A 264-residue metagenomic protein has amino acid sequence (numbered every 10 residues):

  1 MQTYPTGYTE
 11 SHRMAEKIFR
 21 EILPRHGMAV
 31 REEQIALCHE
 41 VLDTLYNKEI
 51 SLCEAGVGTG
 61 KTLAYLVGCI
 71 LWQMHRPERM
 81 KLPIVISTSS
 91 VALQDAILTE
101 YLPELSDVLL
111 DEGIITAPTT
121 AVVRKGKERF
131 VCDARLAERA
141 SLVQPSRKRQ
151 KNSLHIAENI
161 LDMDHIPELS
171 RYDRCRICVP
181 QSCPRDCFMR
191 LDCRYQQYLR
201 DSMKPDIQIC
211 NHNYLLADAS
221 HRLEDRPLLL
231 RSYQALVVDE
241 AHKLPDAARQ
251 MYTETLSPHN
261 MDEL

Functional and structural regions predicted by a protein language model:
Q2-L23, A29-E32, R76-Q208, H212-N213: A substrate-engagement module of RecA-like helicase motors
M28-E32, C53-G60, T88-A92, S232 (+1 more regions): Alpha-helix capping and helix-loop boundary segments enriched in small/acidic/polar residues
M28-L45: N-terminal pre-P-loop "Q-motif" helix
C38-L42, V67-I70, M74, S106: Generic structural signal for well-ordered alpha-helical scaffold segments
V41, L45-L52, Q73-P77, L216-L223: Structural motif corresponding to the C-terminal cap of alpha-helices
N47-V67: Walker A/P-loop
K48, K81, R231-Y233: A general structural motif
Y65-V67, L71, A92-D95, T99-P103 (+2 more regions): Signature of the SF2 helicase/ATPase Hel1-core->accessory helical subdomain module
